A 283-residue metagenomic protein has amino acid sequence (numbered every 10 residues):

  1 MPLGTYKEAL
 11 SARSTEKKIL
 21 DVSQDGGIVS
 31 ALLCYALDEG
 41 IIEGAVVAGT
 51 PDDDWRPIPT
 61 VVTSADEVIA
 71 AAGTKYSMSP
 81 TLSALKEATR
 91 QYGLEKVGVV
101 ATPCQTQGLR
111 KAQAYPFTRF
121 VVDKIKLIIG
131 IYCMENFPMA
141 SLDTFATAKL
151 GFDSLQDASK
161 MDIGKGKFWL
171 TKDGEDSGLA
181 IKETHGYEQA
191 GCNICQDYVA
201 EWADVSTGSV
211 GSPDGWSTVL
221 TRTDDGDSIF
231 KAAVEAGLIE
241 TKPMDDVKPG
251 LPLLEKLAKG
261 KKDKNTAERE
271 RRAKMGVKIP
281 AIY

Functional and structural regions predicted by a protein language model:
M1-Y283: Iron-sulfur-associated redox domains of electron-transfer enzymes in respiratory and anaerobic energy metabolism
